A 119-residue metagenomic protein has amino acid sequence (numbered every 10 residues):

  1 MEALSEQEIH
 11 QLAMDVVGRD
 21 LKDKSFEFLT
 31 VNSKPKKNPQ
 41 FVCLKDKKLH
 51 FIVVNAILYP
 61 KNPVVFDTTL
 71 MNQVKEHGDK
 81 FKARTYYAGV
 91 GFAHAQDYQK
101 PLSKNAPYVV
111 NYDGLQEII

Functional and structural regions predicted by a protein language model:
M1-V31: Acidic-basic catalytic patches of nuclease active cores, encompassing PD-(D/E)XK and other metal-cofactor nuclease
S5, N62-P63, K75, G89-G91 (+1 more regions): Asparagine-biased alpha-helical interface segments
F26, K48, A83: Short coil/turn segments at beta-strand junctions that form active-site/ligand-binding loops
P35-N38: Short acidic/glycine-enriched loop/turn segments that link adjacent beta-strands
V42-V53: Active-site beta-strand-loop-beta-strand hairpin of nuclease catalytic cores that positions key catalytic residues
I52-V65: Short beta-strand-loop-alpha-helix junction that forms the active-site gateway of nucleic-acid-processing nucleases
V64-F81: Short, charged, amphipathic alpha-helix that recurs within catalytic cores of restriction-modification and other
R84-I119: Domain-level recognition of nuclease-like catalytic cores that cleave nucleotide substrates
